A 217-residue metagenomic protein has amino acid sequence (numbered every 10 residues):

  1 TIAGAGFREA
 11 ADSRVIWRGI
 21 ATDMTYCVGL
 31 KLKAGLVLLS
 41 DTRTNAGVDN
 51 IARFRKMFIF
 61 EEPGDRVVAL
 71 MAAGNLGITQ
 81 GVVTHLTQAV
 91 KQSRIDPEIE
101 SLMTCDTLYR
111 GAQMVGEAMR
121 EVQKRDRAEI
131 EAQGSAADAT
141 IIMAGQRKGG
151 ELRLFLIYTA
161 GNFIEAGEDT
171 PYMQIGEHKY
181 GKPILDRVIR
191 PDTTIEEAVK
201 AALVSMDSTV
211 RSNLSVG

Functional and structural regions predicted by a protein language model:
T1-T25: N-terminal amphipathic/basic-hydrophobic helices that include classical n-h-c signal peptides and signal-anchor
W17-G217: N-terminal nucleophile
